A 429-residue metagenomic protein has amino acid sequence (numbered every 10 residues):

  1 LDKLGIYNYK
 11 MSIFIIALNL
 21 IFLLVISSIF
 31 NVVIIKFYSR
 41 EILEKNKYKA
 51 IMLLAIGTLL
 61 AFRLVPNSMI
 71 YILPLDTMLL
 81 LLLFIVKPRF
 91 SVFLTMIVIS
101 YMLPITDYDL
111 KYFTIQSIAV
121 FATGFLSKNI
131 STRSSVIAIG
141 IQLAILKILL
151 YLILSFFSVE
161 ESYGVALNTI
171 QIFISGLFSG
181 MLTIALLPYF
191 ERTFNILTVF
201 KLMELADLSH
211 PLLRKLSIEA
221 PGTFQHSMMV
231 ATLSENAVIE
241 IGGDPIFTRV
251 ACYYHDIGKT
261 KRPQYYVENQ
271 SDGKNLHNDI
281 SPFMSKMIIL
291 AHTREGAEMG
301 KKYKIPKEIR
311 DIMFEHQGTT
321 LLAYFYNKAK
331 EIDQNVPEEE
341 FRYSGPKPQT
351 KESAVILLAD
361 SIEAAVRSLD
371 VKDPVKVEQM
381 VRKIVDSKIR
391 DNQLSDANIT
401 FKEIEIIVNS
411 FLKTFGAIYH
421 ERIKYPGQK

Functional and structural regions predicted by a protein language model:
L1-I51, A55-I56: Non-cytosolic juxtamembrane linkers/loops that tether extracellular or periplasmic domains to nearby transmembrane
K3, L80, F84-I85, S100 (+16 more regions): Generic, well-ordered alpha-helical scaffold segments in large soluble proteins
K36-K47, T58-L60, L64-S217, P221: Generic detector of multi-pass transmembrane helix bundles and their immediately adjacent loops in polytopic membrane
Y71-D76, L94, Y112, Q116 (+14 more regions): Conserved structured core elements
I99-T114, S368-S387: Compositionally biased, low-complexity linear motifs
S162-I170, S179-F194, T198-D244, N278-S281 (+3 more regions): Long, compositionally biased intrinsically disordered regions
L213-V371, S387, D391, F401: Divalent metal-dependent catalytic cores for phosphoryl transfer on phosphate-bearing substrates
